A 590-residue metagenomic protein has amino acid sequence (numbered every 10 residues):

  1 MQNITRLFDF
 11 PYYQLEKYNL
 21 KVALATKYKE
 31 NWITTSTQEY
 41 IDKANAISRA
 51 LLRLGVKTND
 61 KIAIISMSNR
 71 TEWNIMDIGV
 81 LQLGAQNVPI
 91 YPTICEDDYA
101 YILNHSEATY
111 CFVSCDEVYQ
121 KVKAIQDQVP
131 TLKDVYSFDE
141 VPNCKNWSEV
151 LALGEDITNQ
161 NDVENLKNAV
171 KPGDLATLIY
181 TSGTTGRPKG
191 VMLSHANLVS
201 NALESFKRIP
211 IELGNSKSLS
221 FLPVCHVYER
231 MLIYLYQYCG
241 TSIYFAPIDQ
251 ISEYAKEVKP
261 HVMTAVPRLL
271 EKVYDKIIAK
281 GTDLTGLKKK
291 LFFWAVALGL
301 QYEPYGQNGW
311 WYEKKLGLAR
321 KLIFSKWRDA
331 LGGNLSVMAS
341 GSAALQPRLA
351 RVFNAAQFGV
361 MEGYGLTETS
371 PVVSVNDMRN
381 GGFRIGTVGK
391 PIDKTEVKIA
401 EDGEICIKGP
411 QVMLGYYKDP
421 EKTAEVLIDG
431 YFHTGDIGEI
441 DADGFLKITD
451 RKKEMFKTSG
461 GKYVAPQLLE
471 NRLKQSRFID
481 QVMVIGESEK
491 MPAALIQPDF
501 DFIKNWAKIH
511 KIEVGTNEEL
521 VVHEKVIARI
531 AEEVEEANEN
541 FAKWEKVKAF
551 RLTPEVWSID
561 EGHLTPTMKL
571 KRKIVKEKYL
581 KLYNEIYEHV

Functional and structural regions predicted by a protein language model:
L20-V22, S137, E155-Y180, R187 (+1 more regions): Conserved pre-ATP/AMP-binding loop-to-beta segment of ANL
L24-G55, D60-T71, M76-I78, C95-A100 (+2 more regions): Conserved AMP-binding/adenylate-forming core of the ANL superfamily
T34-Q38, A176-A202: Conserved AMP-binding A3 loop
Q82-L153, R529: Structural core segment of the AMP-binding/adenylate-forming
V199-S220, V224-F324, N334: Conserved AMP-binding/adenylation subdomain of ANL enzymes
K314, G381, I385, V412-G435 (+2 more regions): Conserved ANL (AMP-binding/adenylate-forming) active-site segment centered on the GW(Y/F)…HTG consensus within
P391-T458, Q475: Conserved ATP-binding/catalytic segment of the ANL
F456, Q481-V484, A531-V590: Conserved C-terminal "lid"/linker of ANL adenylate-forming enzymes
